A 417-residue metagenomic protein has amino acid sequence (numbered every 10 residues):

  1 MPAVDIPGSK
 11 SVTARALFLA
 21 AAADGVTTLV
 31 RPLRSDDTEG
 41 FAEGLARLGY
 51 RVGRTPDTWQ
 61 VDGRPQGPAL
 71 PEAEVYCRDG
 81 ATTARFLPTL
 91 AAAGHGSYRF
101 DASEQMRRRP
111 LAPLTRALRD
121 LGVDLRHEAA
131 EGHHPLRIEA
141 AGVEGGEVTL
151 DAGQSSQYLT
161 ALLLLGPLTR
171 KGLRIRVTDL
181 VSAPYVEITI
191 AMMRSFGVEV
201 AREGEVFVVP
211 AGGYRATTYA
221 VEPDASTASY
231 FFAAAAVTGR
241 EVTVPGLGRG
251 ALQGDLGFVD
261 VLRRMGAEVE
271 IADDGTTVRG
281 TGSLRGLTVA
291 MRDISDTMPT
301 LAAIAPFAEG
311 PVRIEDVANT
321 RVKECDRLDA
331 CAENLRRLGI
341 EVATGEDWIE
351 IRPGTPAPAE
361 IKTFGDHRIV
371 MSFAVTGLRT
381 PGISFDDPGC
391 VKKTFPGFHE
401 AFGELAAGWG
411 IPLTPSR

Functional and structural regions predicted by a protein language model:
M1-R417: Short, structured segments at the rim of ligand-binding sites
